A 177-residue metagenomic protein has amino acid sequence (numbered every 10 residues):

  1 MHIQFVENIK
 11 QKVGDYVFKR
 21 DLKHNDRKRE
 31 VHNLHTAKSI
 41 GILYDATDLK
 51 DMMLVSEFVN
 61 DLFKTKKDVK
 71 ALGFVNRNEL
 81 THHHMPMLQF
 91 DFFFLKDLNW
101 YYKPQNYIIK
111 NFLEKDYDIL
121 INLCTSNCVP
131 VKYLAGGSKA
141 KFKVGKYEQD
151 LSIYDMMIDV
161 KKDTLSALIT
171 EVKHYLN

Functional and structural regions predicted by a protein language model:
M1-V17: Helix-enriched interaction subdomains in cytosolic or periplasmic regions, typified by TIR/SEFIR signaling/NADase cores
K28-H35: Short boundary motifs at domain starts and secondary-structure transition points
K38-G41: Residues that mark the start of a beta-strand
L43, D48-K66, A71: Histidine-anchored nucleotide/phosphate-binding helix
K50-D51, R77-H82, I153: Short, charged/polar "capping" segments at the starts of alpha-helices and the immediately preceding loops
F63-N111: Conserved nucleotide-cofactor-binding alpha/beta core module
D97-V160: Active-site and donor-binding regions of nucleotide-sugar-utilizing enzymes
D159-N177: C-terminal functional extensions of proteins
